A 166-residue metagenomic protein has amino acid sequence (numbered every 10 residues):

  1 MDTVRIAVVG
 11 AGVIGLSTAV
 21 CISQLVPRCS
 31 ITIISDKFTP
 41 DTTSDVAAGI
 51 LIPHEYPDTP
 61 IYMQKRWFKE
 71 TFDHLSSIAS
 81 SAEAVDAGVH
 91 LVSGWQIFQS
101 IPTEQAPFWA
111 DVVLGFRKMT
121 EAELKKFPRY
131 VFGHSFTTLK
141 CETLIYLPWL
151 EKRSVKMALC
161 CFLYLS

Functional and structural regions predicted by a protein language model:
D2-I14: Beta1/beta-strand and adjacent pyrophosphate-binding region of the FAD-binding site in flavoprotein oxidoreductases
S23-D45: Glycine-rich FAD pyrophosphate-binding loop
T43-A47, W109-A110: Short aromatic-enriched loop/helix-cap "lid" or pocket-rim segments at secondary-structure transitions that line
A47-E70: N-terminal glycine-rich dinucleotide-binding loop that anchors FAD/FMN and/or NAD(P) in oxidoreductases
E70, H74-A158: Flavin (FAD/FMN) cofactor-binding and adjacent substrate-gating region of FAD-dependent oxidoreductase domains
C160-S166: A conserved short coil-to-beta-strand element within the FAD-binding core of flavoproteins
